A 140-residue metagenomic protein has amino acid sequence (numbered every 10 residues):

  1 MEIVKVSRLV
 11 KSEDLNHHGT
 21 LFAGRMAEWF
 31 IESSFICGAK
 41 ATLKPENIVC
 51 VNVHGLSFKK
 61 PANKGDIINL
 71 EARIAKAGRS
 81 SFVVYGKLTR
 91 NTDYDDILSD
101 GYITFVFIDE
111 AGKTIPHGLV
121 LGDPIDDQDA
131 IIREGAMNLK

Functional and structural regions predicted by a protein language model:
M1-A23, I36, K40, D126-D127 (+1 more regions): Catalytic strand-loop segment that frames the active site of acyl-thioester-processing enzymes
V4-K5, N63-K64, A75-K140: HotDog/MaoC-like acyl-thioester-processing domains
S7-K11, S57, T104-V106: Generic structural detector for well-ordered beta-strands
D14-N16, I31, D66, D109: Acidic side chains
L21, F35-E71, A75-V83, D96-G101: Hydrophobic beta-strand-centered segment that forms part of the acyl-chain substrate-binding groove
R25-A27, L119-V120: Short hydrophobic alpha-helical segments that form membrane-spanning helices or hydrophobic packing faces of helical
E28-E32, I36: Short, residue-level hotspots on alpha-helical faces of the histone-fold and other alpha-helical interaction modules
